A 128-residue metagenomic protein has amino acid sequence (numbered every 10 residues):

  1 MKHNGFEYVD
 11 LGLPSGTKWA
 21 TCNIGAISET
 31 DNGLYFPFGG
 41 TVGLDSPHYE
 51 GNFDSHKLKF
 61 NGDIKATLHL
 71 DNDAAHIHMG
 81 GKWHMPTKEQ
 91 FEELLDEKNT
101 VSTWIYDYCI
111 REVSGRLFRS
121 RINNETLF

Functional and structural regions predicted by a protein language model:
M1-F128: Conserved positions within compact, well-structured domain cores
